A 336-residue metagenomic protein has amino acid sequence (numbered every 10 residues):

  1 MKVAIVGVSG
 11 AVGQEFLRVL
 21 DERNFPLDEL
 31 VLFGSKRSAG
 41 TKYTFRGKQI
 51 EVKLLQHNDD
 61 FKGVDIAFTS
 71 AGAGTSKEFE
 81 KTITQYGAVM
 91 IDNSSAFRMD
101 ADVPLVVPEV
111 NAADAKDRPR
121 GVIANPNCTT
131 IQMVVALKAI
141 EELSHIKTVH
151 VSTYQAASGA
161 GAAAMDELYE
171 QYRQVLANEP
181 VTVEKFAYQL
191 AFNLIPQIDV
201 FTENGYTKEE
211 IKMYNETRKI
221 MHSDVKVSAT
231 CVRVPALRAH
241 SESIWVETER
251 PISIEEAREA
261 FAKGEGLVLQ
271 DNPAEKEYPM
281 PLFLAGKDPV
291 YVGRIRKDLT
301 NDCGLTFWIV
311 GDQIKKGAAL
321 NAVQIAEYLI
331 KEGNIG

Functional and structural regions predicted by a protein language model:
M1-L190, K226, V290-Y291, I295-T300 (+3 more regions): N-terminal Rossmann-like NAD(P) cofactor-binding subdomain of oxidoreductases, focused on the glycine-rich
A67, A157-G336: Charged docking surfaces used in two-component/phosphorelay signaling
